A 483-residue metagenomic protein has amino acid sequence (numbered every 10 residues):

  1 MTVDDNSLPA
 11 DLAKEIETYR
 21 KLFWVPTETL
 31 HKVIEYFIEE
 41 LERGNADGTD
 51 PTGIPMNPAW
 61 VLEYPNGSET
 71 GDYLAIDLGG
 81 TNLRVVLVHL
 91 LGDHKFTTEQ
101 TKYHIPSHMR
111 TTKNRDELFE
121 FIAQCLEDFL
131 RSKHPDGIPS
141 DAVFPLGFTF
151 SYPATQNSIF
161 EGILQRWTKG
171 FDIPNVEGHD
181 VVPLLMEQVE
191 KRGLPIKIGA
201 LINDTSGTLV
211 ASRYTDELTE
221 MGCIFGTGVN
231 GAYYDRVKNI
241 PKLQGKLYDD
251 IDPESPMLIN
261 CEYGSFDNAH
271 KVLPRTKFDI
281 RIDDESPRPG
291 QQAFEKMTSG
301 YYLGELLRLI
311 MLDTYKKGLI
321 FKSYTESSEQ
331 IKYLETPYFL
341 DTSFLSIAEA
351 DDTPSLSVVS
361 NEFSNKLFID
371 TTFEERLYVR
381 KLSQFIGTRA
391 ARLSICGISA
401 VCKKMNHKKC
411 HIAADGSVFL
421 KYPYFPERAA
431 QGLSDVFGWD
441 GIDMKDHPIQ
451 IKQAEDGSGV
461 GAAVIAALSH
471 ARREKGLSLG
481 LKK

Functional and structural regions predicted by a protein language model:
M1-Q100, H104, H108-F144, E190 (+2 more regions): ATP-binding/phosphotransfer module of carbohydrate and carboxylate kinases, centering on a glycine-rich
G71-D77, V143-G147, A200-I202, E220-I224 (+3 more regions): Short glycine-aspartate micro-motif
I76-R84, S151, T205-S206, I224-G228 (+3 more regions): A short acidic Gly-Thr/Ser loop motif
V86-L87, F96-T97, N157-I159, I198 (+3 more regions): Intrinsically disordered, low-complexity regions enriched in proline, serine, glycine and charged residues
K95-Q100, K169-G178, L209-R308, L312-T314 (+2 more regions): Glycine-rich phosphate-binding loop of actin/hexokinase-like ATP-binding domains
Y103-A123, A154-R213, E220-M221, V237-S265 (+2 more regions): Glycine-rich phosphate-binding loop and adjoining helix at the ATP-binding site of ATP-dependent phosphoryl-transfer
L146-Q156: Conserved beta-ketoacyl condensing-enzyme motif
F171-E187, V229-K246, N365, G438-G459 (+1 more regions): Hydrophobic transmembrane alpha-helix bundles
